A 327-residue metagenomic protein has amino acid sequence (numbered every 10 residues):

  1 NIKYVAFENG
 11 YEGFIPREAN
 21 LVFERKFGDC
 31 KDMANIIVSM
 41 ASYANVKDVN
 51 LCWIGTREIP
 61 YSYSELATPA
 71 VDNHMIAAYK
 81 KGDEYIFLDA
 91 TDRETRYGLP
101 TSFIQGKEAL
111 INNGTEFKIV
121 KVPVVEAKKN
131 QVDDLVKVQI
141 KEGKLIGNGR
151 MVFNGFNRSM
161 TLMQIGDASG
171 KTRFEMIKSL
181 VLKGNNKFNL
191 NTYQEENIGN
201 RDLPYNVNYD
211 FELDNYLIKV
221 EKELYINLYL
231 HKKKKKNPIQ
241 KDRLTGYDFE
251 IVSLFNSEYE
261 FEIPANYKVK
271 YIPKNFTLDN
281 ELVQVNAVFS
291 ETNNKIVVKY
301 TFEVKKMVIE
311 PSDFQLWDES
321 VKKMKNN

Functional and structural regions predicted by a protein language model:
N1-N327: A sensor for short, sequence-defined functional sites
